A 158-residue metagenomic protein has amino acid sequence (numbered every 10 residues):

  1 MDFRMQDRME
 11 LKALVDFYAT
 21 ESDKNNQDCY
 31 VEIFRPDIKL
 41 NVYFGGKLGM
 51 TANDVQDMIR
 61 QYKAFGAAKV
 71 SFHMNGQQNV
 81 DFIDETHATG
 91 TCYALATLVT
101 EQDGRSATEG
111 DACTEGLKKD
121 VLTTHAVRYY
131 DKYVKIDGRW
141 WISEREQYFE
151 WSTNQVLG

Functional and structural regions predicted by a protein language model:
M1-D28, E32-P36: Short, low-complexity N-terminal intrinsically disordered segments enriched in polar/charged residues
M5-M9, A68, D120: Short helix-capping and inter-helix turn/linker motifs at the boundaries of alpha-helical repeat units
E10, S71-F72, T124-H125: Short, glycine/acidic-rich beta->alpha junctions
V15, M74-Q77, G116-L117, R128-Y129: Short structured motifs
Q27-T100, G104, T108-G110: A solvent-exposed, acidic/Ser-Thr-rich amphipathic alpha-helical stretch
H87-T91, G116-L117, V121, A126-V156: Short beta-strand edge/turn micro-motifs at domain boundaries
T100-G104, S152-G158: A short, polar/proline- and glycine-enriched secondary-structure boundary/capping micro-motif
T108-K118: A solvent-exposed, charged loop/short amphipathic helix patch at secondary-structure junctions
